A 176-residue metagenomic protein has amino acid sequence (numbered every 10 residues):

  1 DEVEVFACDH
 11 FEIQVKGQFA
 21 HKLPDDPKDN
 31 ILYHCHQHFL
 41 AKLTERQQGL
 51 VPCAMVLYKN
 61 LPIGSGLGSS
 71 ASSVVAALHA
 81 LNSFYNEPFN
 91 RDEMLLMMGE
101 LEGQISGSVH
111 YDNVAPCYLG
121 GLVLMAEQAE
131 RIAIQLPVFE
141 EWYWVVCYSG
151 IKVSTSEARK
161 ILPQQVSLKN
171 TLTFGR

Functional and structural regions predicted by a protein language model:
D1-S65, H79, S83-F89: ATP-binding N-lobe of GHMP and related small-molecule kinases
P24, Y33-C35, V74-A76, Y143-V145 (+1 more regions): Short, low-complexity, polar/charged sequence segments that are solvent-exposed and flexible
K28-I31, S73-V74, R176: Catalytic-loop motifs flanking and including active-site residues across diverse enzymes
N60-G64, S72, V109, P116-C117: Short glycine- and Lys/Arg-enriched binding-loop motifs that mark or flank ligand-binding interfaces
S65-S69, E127-Q128: Short, conserved acidic/polar surface loops in the N-terminal third of protein domains
L67-S72, K169-T173: Short glycine/threonine-rich catalytic loop with a Thr-x-Gly-x-Asp
S72-G99: Patatin-like phospholipase
N90-R176: ATP-dependent small-molecule kinase catalytic core of the GHMP/sugar-kinase superfamily and closely related
